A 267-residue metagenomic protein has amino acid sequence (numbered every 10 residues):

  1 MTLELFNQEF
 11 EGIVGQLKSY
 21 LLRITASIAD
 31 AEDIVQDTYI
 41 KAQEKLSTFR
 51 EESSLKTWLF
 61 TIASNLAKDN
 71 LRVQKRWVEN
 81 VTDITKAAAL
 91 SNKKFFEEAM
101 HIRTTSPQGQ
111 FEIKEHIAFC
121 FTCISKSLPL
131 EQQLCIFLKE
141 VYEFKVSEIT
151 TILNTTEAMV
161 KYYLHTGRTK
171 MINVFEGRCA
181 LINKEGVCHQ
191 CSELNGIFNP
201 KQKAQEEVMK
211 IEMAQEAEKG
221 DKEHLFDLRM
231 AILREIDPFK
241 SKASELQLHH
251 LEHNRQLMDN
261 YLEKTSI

Functional and structural regions predicted by a protein language model:
M1-S19, E32: A short, charge-rich alpha-helical start-of-domain segment used by transcription regulators
E4, Q8, E79-L130, S147-N154 (+2 more regions): Intrinsic, short, N-terminal disordered tails of RNA polymerase sigma-factor systems
V14, E131-Q132: The N-cap/first-turn positions of alpha helices within or immediately adjacent to helix-turn-helix DNA-binding domains
L17, L21, A31-A42, I62 (+2 more regions): Short, small-hydrophobic-rich alpha-helical interface motif
L22, K139-V141: Short amphipathic helical patch at the helix-1/turn junction of helix-turn-helix
Y39-Q43, S53-T82, L164, R168: Σ70-family region 2.3-2.4 aromatic/basic alpha-helix that recognizes the −10 promoter and nucleates DNA melting
S47-E51: Short alpha-helix-to-loop micro-motif enriched in aromatics/charged/Gly
C135-I136: A short pre-motif secondary-structure segment
